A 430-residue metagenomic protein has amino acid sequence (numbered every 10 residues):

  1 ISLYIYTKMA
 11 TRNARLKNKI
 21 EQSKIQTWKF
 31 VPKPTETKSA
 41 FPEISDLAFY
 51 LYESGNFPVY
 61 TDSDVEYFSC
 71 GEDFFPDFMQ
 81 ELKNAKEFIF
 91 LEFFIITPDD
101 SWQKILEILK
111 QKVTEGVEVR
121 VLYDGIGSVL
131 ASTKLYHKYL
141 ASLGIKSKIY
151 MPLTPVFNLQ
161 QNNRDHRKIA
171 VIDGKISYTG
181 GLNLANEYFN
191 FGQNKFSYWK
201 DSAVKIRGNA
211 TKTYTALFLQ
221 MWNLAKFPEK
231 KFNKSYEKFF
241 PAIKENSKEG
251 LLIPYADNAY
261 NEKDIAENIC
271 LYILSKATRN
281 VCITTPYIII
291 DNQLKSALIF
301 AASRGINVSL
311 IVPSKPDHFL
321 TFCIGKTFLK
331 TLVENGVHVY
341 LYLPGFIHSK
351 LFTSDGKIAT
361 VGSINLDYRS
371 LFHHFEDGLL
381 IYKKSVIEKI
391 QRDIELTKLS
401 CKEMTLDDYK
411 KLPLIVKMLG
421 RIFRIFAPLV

Functional and structural regions predicted by a protein language model:
I1-N268, Y272, K276, F300 (+5 more regions): N-terminal localization/anchoring segments of enzymes in phospholipid and broader phosphate metabolism
F94, P286-Y287, T321: Glycine- and other small-residue-rich loops at beta-strand/loop junctions that grip anionic moieties
L143, N307, I311-H318, G325-K326 (+2 more regions): Cytochrome P450 I-helix active-site segment
T284-T285, V312, Y342, V361-G362: Thr-Gly-centered strand-to-loop micro-motif
Y287-V308, P313, H318: Helical hairpin unit composed of two closely spaced alpha helices linked by a short loop
Q293, F322-I324, S354, F372: Histidine/acidic-residue-rich catalytic or RNA/ligand-binding cores of hydrolases and nuclease-related proteins
K350: Catalytic-core elements of nucleic-acid end-processing and repair enzymes
